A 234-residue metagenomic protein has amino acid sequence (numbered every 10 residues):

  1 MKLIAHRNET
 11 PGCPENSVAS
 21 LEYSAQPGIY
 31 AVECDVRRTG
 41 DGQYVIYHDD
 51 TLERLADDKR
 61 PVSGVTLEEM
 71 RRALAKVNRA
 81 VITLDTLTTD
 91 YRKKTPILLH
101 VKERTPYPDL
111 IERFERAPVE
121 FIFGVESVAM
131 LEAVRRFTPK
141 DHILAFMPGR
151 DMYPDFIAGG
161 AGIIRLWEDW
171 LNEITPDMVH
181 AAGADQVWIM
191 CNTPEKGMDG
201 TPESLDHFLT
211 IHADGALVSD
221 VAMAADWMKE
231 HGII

Functional and structural regions predicted by a protein language model:
M1-I234: Phosphate-group recognition and catalysis centered on beta-loop-alpha active-site segments
